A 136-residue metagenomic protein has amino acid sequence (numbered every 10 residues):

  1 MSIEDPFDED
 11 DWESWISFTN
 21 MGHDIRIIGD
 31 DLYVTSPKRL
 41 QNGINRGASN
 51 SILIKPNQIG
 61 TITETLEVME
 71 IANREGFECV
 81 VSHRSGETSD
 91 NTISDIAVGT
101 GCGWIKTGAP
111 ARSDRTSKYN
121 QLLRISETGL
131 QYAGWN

Functional and structural regions predicted by a protein language model:
M1-N136: Catalytic core of soluble alpha/beta enzymes
